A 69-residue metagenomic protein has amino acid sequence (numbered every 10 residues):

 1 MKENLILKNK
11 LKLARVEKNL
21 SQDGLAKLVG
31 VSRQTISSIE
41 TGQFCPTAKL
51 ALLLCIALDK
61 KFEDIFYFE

Functional and structural regions predicted by a protein language model:
M1, F66-E69: Short, charged recognition helix plus adjacent turn of helix-turn-helix-like nucleic-acid-binding domains
M1-E17: A short, Lys/Arg-rich alpha-helix, primarily the initiator
N9, N19-L20, P46-K49: Residue-level signal for the short linker/turn that defines the boundary of a DNA-recognition helix
V16, K27, I56: Alpha-helical residues within the helix-turn-helix
N19-S38: Short alpha-helical DNA-recognition segment
T41: Short, conserved catalytic or interaction motifs in soluble domains
K49-D64: DNA major-groove recognition helix of helix-turn-helix/homeodomain DNA-binding modules
